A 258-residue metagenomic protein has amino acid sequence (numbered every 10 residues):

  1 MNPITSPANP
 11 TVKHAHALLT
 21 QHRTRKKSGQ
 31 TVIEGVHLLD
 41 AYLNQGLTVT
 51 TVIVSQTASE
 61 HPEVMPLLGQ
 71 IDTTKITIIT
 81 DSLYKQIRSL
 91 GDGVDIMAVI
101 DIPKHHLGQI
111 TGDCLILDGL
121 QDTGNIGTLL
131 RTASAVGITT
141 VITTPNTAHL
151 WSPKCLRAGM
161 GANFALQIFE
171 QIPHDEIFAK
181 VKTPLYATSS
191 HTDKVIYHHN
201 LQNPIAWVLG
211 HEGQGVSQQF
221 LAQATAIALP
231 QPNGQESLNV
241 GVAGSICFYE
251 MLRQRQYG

Functional and structural regions predicted by a protein language model:
M1-P62, T147-A148: Boundary-proximal intrinsically disordered activation/regulatory segments immediately upstream of a helical core
P3-S6, T77-T80, L166-H174: Short acidic-hydrophobic, aromatic-tinged amphipathic segments that line or gate anion-handling sites
G35, D122-T128, S237-V242: Amphipathic alpha-helical repeat scaffolds
N44, V99-T192: RNA substrate-binding interface of SAM-dependent RNA methyltransferases
P62-D72, Q219-F220: Short, aromatic/basic amphipathic alpha-helical patches
L68-M97: Glycine/small-residue-rich loop that forms an oxyanion/phosphate-binding "nest" at active or ligand-binding sites
S134-V136, T147-F164, Q218-G258: Structured adenosyl-cofactor binding patch, chiefly the S-adenosyl-L-methionine
Y186-Q235, V240: Active-site/ligand-binding-proximal alpha/beta "capping" segment
